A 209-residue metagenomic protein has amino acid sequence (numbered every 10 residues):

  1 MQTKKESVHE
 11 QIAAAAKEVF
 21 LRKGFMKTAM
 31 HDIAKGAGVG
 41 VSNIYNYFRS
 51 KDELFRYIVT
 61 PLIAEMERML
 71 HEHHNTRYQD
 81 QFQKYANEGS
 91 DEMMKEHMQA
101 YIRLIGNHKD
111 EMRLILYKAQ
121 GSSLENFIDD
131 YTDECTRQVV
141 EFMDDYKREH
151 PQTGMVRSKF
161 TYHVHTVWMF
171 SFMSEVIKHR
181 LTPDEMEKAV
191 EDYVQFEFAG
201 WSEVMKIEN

Functional and structural regions predicted by a protein language model:
M1-K4, Y78, M205, N209: N-terminal intrinsically disordered/low-complexity leader segments
Q11, A15, V19-Y57: Helix-turn-helix
K17, M112-T132, E185-W201: C-terminal/domain-terminus segments
I58-M93, R113: Amphipathic alpha-helical linker/stalk segments
T76, Q81-Y85, Q99-S122: Amphipathic alpha-helical segments used for helix-helix packing
E88-D110, H163, V167, S171 (+3 more regions): Amphipathic alpha-helical segments that line or abut small-molecule/effector binding pockets and mediate allosteric
E92, A100-N107, S122-R148, F160-T166: Amphipathic alpha-helical packing segments from all-alpha helical-bundle domains
M143-F196, M205-N209: Hydrophobic/aromatic-rich alpha-helical bundle segments in the mid-to-C-terminal region
